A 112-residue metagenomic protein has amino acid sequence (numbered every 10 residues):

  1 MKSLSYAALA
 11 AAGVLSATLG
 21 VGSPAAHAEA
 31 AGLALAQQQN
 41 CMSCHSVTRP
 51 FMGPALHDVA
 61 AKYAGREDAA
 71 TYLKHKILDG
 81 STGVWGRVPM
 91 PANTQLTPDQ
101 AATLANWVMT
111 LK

Functional and structural regions predicted by a protein language model:
M1-A30, K112: N-terminal export/targeting leaders of redox proteins
G20-A36, F51, K62-R66: Electrostatic cytochrome c docking/interface patches
Q39-V47, L104: The canonical Cys-X-X-Cys-His
H45, L78, M109-K112: Protein kinase-like catalytic domain
R49, R66, A70, T97-A101: Solvent-exposed, acidic/flexible segments
M52-A61, L78-A105: Axial heme c-ligation environment in periplasmic c-type cytochrome domains
R66-V84: Short cationic/low-complexity microdomains
